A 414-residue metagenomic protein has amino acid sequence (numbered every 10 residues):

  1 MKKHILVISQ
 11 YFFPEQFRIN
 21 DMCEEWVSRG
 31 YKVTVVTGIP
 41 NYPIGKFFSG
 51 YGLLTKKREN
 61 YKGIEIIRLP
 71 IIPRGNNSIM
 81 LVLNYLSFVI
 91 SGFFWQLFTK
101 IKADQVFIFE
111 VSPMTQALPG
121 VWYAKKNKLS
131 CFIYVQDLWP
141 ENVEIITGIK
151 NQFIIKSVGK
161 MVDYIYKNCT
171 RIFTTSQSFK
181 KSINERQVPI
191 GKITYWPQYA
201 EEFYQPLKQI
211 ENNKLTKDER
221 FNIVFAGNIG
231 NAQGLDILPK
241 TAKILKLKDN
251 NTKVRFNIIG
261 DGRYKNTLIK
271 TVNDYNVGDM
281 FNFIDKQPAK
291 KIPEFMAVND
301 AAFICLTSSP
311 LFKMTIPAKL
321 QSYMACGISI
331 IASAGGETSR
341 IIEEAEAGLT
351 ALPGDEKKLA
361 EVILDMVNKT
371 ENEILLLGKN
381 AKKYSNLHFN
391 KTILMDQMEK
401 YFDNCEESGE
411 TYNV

Functional and structural regions predicted by a protein language model:
M1-T55, E59, L245, E410-V414: N-terminal subdomain of nucleotide-sugar transferases
L97, T115, W122-N127, Q152-I172: Membrane-proximal helix-turn-helix segments that form the acceptor-binding/catalytic region of lipid-linked
S178, W196-Y199: Carbohydrate-associated surface elements
L215-K243, N257: Conserved donor-binding/catalytic core segment of Leloir-type glycosyltransferases
D249-N251, I259, N266-P293: Nucleotide-activated donor-binding/catalytic signature segment of Leloir-type glycosyltransferases, i.e., the conserved
A302-I304, S322-A325, S329-S333: Short hydrophobic beta-strand element within catalytic cores of glycosyltransferases and related nucleotide-activated
S339-D365, N372: Change "using UDP/GDP/dTDP sugars" to "using nucleotide sugars
K358, D365, N372-L387, K400: A short, well-ordered alpha-helix in the C-terminal region of glycosyltransferases
